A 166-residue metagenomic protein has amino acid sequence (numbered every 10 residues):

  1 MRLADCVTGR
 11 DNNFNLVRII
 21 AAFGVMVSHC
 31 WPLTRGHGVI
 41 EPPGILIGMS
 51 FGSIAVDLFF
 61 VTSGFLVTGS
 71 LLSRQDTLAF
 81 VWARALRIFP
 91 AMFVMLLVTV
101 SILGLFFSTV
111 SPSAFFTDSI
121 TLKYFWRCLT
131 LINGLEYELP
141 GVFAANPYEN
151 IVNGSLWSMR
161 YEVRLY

Functional and structural regions predicted by a protein language model:
M1-D11: Short, Lys/Arg-rich, polar N-terminal cytosolic tail immediately upstream of the first transmembrane signal-anchor
D11, T77-F93, P112-L122: Membrane-interfacial loop-to-helix junctions in multi-pass inner-membrane proteins
D11-L72, F89-M92, L96: Functionally critical transmembrane alpha-helices in membrane proteins and complexes, commonly lining
N15, F80, R84, S158-R160: Short alpha-helical catalytic segment bearing the HExxH-like zincin motif of zinc-dependent metalloproteases
G44-M49, F93-V163: Membrane-interface helix-loop-helix regions
G64, A85, E162: Divalent metal-coordination and catalytic microenvironments
T68-Q75, I102-F107: Structural signal for the C-terminal ends of transmembrane alpha-helices and the immediately following loop
